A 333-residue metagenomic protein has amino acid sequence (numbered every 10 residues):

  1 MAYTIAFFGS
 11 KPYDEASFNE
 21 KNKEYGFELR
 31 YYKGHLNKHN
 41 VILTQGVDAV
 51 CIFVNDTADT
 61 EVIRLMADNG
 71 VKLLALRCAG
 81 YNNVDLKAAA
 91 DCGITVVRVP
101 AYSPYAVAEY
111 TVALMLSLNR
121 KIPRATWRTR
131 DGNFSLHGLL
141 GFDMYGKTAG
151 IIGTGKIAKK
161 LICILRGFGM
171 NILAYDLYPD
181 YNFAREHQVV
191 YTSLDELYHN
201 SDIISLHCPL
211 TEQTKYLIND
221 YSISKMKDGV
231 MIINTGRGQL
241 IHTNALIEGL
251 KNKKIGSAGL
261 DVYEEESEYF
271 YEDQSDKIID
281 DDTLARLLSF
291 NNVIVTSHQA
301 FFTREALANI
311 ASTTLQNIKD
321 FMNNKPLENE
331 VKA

Functional and structural regions predicted by a protein language model:
M1-V97, N219: An N-terminal-biased, well-structured beta-alpha scaffold segment characteristic of Rossmann-like dinucleotide-binding
I42-L43, E196-L197, S222, R286-L287: Structural alpha-helical scaffold elements that stabilize or flank donor/cofactor-binding regions in carbohydrate
T44-A49, N69-V71, H199-I204, K227-V230: Short acidic/histidine-rich motifs immediately flanking catalytic phosphotransfer sites in two-component signaling
V54-N55, D202, C208-L210, G236-R237 (+1 more regions): Short glycine-/small-residue-rich Rossmann-like dinucleotide-binding loops
C92-I94, P100-T148, K156, K160-C163 (+1 more regions): Phosphate-binding beta-alpha-beta segment of Rossmann-like dinucleotide-binding domains, i.e., the NAD(P)
H137-D228: Rossmann-like dinucleotide/phosphate-binding beta-alpha-beta segment
G229, G238-A333: Rossmann-like dinucleotide-binding domain for NAD(H)/NADP(H)
I233: Glycine-rich nucleotide-phosphate-binding loops and adjacent flexible coil segments
